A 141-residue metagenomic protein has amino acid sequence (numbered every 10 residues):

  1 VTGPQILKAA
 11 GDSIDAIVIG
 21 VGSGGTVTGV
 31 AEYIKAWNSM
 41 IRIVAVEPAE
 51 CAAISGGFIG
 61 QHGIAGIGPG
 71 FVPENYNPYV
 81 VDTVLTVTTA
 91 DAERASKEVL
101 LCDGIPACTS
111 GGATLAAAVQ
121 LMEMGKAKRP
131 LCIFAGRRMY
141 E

Functional and structural regions predicted by a protein language model:
V1-G22, V30-Y33, P78, A90-I105: Active-site/ligand-binding-proximal alpha/beta "capping" segment
K8, E32, A36, V119-E123: Short, well-ordered alpha-helices that flank and scaffold nucleotide-derived cofactor binding pockets
D15-I19, R42-A49, R129-A135: Beta-strand segments within the central parallel beta-sheet cores of soluble alpha/beta enzyme folds
G20-A31, S110-A118: Short glycine/serine/threonine-rich phosphate/pyrophosphate-binding segments that cradle anionic phosphate groups
T26-T28, A52-S55, Y140: Short acidic/glycine-rich loop or secondary-structure boundary segments that cap or lie
K35-T109, M124: Active-site/ligand-binding loops adjacent to catalytic centers
G70, A116-E141: Phosphate-binding loop/pocket of nucleotide- and phosphate-handling active sites
